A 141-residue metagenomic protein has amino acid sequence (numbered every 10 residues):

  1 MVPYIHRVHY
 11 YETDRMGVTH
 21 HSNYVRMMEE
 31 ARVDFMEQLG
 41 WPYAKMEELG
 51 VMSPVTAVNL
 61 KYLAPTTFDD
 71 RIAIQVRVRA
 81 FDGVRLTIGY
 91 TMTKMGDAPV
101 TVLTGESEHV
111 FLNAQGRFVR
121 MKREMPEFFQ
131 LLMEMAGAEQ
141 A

Functional and structural regions predicted by a protein language model:
M1-F35: Catalytic strand-loop segment that frames the active site of acyl-thioester-processing enzymes
V2-Y4, E37, T67-F68, R79-A141: HotDog/MaoC-like acyl-thioester-processing domains
I5-H9, K61, V110: Generic structural detector for well-ordered beta-strands
H6, E12-D14, P42, V51 (+2 more regions): Glycine-rich, flexible loop/turn motifs
E12, M16-H21, E29, M46 (+8 more regions): Anionic, Ser/Thr-rich low-complexity intrinsically disordered regions
F35-A80, R85-L86, V100-T104: Hydrophobic beta-strand-centered segment that forms part of the acyl-chain substrate-binding groove
